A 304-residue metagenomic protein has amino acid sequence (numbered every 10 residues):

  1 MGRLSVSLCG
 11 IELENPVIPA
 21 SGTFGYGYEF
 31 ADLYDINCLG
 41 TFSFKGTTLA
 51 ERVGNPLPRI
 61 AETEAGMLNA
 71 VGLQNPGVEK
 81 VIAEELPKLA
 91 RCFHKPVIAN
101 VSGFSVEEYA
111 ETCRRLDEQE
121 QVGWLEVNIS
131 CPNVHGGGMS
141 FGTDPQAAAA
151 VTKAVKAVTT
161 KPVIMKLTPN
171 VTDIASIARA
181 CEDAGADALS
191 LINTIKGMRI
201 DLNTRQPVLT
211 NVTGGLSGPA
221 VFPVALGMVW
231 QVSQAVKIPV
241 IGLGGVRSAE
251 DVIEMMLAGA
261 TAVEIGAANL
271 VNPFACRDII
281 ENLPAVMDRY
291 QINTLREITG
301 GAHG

Functional and structural regions predicted by a protein language model:
M1-V97, S102-F104: N-terminal capping/small domains of soluble enzymes
A31, I82, L86, A149-K153 (+3 more regions): Predominant activation on well-ordered alpha-helical scaffold segments within soluble catalytic domains
L39-G40, K45, K95, V122-L125 (+3 more regions): Short acidic/polar active-site loop segments enriched in Thr and Asp
T48-V53, P132-V134, K196-R199, L270-N272: Short gly/pro/ser/thr-enriched loop/turn and capping motifs at secondary-structure boundaries
N55-E64, I200-G214, M256, A268-N293: C-terminal helical cap(s) of enzyme catalytic domains, especially alpha/beta-barrels
R91, V106-I241, E250-I265: Alpha/beta enzyme core
V246: Short donor-sugar binding/catalytic loops of nucleotide-sugar-dependent glycosyltransferases, especially enzymes
R296-G304: A short, charged, Gly/Pro-tolerant segment at domain boundaries
